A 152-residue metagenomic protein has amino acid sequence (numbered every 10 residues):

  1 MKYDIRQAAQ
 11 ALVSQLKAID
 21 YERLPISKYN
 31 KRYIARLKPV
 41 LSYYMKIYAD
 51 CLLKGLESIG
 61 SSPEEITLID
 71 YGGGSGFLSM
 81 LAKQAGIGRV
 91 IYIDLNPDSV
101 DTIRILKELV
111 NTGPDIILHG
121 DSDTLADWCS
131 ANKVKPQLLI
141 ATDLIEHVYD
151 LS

Functional and structural regions predicted by a protein language model:
M1-L138, T142: Conserved N-terminal segment of class I S-adenosyl-L-methionine
V148-S152: A short, conserved alpha-helix within the catalytic core of class I
